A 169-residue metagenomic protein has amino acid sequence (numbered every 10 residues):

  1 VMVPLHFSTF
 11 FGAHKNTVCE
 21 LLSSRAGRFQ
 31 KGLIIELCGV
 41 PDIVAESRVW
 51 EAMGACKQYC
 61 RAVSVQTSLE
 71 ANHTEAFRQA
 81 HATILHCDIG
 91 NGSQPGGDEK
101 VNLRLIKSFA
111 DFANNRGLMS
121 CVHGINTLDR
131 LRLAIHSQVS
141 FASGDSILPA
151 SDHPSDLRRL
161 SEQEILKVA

Functional and structural regions predicted by a protein language model:
V1-R48, T67: Catalytic core of bacterial c-di-GMP phosphodiesterases, primarily the EAL and HD-GYP domains, capturing alpha-helical
H14-S23, S47-A55, K100-F109: Well-ordered, non-membrane alpha-helical segments in soluble/globular domains
E20-G27, M53-Q58, R78-T83, I135-H136: Short, surface-exposed basic-aromatic patches at helix termini and helix-loop junctions that form
F29, Y59, N115-R116: Helix C-cap/helix->beta junction micro-motif
C38-D42, Q66-E75, A80-A169: EAL-family c-di-GMP phosphodiesterase catalytic domain
A62: His/Asp/Glu-enriched short active-site or ligand-binding loop at hydrolase and phosphoryl-transfer sites
